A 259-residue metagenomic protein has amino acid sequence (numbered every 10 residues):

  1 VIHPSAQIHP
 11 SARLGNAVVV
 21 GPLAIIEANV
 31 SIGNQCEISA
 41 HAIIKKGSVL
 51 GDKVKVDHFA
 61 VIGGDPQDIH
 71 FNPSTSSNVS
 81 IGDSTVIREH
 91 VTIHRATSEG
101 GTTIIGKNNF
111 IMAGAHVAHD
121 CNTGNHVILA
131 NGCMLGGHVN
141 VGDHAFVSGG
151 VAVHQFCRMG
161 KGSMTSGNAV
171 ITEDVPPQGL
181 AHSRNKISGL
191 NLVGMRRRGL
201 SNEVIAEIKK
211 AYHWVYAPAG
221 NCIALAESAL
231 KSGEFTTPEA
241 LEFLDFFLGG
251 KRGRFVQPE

Functional and structural regions predicted by a protein language model:
V1-K186: Structural signal for interior beta-strand "rungs" in well-ordered beta-sheet cores of soluble enzyme domains
V1-S5, P10-S11, N16-A17, K53 (+7 more regions): Terminal amphipathic alpha-helical/low-complexity segments used for targeting or macromolecular assembly
